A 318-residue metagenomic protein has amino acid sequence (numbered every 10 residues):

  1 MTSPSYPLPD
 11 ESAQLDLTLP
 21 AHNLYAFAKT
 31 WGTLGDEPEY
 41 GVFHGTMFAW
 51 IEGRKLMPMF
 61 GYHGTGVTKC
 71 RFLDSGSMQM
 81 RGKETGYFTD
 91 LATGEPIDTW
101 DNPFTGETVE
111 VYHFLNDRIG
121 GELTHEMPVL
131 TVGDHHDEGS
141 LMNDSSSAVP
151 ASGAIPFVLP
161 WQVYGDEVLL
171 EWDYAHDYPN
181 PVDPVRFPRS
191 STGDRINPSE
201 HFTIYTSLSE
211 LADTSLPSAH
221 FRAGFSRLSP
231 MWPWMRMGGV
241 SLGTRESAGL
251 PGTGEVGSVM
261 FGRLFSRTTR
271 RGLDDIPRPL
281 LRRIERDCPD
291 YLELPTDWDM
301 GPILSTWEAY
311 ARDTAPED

Functional and structural regions predicted by a protein language model:
T2-E95, S241, S266, R271 (+3 more regions): N-terminal segment immediately downstream of the Sec signal-peptide cleavage site in secreted/extracellular proteins
S3-E37, V129-V132, G139-A154, E171-H201 (+5 more regions): Surface-exposed intrinsically disordered loops and tails
E11, D16, K29, D36-E39 (+16 more regions): Glutamate identity and glutamate-enriched acidic tracts
L15-L17, F27-A28, F72, F88 (+12 more regions): Extended hydrophobic/Leu-rich segments
T33, E52, N102, V163 (+4 more regions): Intrinsic disorder/low-complexity segments enriched in polar/charged and small flexible residues
G53-E200: Predominantly extracellular/secreted and cell-surface proteins with exposed, flexible low-complexity segments
Y205: Residue-level marker of positions within ordered structural domains that often coincide with functionally constrained
L208-E210, S215-E317: Edge beta-strand at a domain terminus
